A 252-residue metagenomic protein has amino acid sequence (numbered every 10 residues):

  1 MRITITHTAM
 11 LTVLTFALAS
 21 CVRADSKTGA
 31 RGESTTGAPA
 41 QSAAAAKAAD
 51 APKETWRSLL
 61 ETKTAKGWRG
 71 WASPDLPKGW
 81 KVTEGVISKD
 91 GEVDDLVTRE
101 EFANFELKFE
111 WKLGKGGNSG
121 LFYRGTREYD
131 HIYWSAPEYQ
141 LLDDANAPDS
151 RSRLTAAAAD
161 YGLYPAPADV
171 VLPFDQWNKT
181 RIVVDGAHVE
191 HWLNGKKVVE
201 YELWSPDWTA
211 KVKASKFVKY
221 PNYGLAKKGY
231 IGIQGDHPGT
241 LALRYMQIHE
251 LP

Functional and structural regions predicted by a protein language model:
M1-H7: Positively charged n-region of N-terminal signal peptides that target proteins for export
T8-A19: Bacterial N-terminal signal peptides
C21-P252: Carbohydrate-interacting regions of secretory-pathway proteins
